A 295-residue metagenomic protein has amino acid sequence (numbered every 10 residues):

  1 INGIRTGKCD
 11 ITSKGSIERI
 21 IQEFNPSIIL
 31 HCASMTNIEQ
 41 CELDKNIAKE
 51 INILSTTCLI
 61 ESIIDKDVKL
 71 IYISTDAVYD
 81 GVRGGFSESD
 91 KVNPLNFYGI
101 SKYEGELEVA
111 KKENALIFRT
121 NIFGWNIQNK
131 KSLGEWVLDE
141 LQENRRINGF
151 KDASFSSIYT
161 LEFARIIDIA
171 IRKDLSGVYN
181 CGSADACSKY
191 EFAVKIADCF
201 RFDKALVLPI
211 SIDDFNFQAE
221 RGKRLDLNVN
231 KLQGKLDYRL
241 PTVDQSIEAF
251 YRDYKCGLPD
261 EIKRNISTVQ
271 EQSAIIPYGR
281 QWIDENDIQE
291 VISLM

Functional and structural regions predicted by a protein language model:
N2-S13: Rossmann-fold cofactor-recognition segment
I11-I51: NAD(P)H-binding glycine-rich loop region in Rossmannoid oxidoreductase-like domains and their noncatalytic homologs
L43-I71: NAD(P)-cofactor binding segment of oxidoreductase domains
E50, L54-C58, V78-F118, I122-W125: Catalytic helix-loop patch of NAD(P)-dependent Rossmann-fold dehydrogenases
L107-F155, L161-E162, D168-I169: NAD(P)-dependent short-chain dehydrogenase/reductase
N126-Q128, A153-A164, C181-C199, P241 (+1 more regions): Substrate-binding strand-loop-helix patch in Rossmann-like NAD(P)-dependent oxidoreductase/epimerase domains
I166, K173-A219, K223, L258-I266: Mid/C-terminal beta-alpha module of Rossmann-like enzyme folds, strongest in SDR-family dehydrogenases/epimerases
V243-M295: Amphipathic terminal alpha-helices
